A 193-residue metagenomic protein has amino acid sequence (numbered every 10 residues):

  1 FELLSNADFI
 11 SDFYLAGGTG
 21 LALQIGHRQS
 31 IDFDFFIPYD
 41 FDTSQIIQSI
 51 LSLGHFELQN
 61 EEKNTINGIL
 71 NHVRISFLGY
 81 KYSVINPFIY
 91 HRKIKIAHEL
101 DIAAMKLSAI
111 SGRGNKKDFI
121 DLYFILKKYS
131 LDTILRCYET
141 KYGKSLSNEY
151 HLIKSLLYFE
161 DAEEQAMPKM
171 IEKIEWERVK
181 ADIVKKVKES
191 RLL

Functional and structural regions predicted by a protein language model:
F1-L193: Compositionally biased terminal segments of proteins
